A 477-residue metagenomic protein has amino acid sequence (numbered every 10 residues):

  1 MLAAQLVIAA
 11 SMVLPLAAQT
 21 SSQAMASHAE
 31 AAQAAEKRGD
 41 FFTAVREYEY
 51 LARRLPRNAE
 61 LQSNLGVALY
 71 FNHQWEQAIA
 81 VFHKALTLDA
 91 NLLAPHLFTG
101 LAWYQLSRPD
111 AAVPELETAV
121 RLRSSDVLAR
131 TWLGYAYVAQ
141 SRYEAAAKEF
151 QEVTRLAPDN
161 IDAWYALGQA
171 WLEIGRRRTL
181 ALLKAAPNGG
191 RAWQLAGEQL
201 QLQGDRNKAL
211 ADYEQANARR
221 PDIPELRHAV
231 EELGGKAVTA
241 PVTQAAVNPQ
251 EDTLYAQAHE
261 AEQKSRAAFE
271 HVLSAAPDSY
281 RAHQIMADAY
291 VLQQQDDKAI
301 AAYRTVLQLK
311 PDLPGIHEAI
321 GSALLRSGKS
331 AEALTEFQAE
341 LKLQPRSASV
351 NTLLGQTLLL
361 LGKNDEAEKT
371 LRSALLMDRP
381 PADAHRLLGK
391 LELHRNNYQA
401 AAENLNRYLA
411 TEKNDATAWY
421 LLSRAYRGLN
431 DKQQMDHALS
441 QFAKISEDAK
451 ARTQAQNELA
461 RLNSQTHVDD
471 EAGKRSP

Functional and structural regions predicted by a protein language model:
M25, A59-E60, L93-A94, V127-L128 (+10 more regions): Helix-start (N-cap) detector for alpha-helical repeat units in TPR-like alpha-solenoids, especially tetratricopeptide
K37-R38, F71-N72, Q105-L106, A139 (+10 more regions): Register position in tetratricopeptide repeats
Y50-L51, K84-A85, T118-A119, E152-V153 (+8 more regions): Canonical positions in the second alpha-helix
R54, L88, L122, L156 (+9 more regions): Structural marker of alpha-solenoid helical repeat scaffolds
